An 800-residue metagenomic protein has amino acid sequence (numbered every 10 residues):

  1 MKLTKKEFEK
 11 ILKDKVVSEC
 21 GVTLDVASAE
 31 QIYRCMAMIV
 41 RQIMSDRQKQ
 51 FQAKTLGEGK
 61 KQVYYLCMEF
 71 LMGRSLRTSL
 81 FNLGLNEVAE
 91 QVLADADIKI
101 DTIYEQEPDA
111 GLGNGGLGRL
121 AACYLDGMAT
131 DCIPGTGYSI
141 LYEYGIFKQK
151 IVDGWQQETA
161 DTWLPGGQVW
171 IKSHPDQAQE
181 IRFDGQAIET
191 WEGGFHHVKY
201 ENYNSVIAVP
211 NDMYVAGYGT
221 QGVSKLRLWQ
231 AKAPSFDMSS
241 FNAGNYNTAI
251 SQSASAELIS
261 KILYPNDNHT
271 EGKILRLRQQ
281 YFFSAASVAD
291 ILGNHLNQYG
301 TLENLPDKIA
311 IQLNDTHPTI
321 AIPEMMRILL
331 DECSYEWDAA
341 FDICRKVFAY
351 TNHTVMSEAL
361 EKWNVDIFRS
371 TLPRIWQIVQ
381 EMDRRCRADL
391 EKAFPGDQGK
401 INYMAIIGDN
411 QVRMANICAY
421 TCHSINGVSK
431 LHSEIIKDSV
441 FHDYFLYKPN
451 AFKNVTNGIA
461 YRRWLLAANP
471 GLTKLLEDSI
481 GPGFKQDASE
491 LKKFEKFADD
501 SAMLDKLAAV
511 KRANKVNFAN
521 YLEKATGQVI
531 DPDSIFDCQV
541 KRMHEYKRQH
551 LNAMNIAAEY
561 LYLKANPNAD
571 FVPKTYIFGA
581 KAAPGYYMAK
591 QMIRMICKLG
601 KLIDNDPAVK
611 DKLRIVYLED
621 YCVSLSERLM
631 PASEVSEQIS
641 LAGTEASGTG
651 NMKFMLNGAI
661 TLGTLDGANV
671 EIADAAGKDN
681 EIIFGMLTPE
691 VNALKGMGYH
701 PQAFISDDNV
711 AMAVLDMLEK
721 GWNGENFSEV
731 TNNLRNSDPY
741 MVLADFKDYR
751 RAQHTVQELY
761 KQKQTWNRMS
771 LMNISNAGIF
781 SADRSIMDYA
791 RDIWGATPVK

Functional and structural regions predicted by a protein language model:
M1-K800: A conserved ligand/cofactor-binding region detector
